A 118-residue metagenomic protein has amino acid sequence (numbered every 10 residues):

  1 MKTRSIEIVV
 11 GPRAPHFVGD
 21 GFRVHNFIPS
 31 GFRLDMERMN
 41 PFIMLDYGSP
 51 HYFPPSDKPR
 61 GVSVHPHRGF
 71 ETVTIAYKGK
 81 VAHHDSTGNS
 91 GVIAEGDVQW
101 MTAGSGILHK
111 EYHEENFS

Functional and structural regions predicted by a protein language model:
M1-A14: Short, Gly/Pro- and small/polar-rich lid/capping loops
I6-V9, N26, P55, I93: Generic, low-specificity signal for short hydrophobic/alpha-helical stretches with a mild N-terminal bias, encompassing
P15-Y77: A short glycine-rich, His/Asp/Glu-containing loop-to-beta-strand
P59, T74-E95, G104-K110: A short beta-strand-loop-beta hairpin characteristic of the jelly-roll/cupin
Y112-S118: Short, compositionally biased
